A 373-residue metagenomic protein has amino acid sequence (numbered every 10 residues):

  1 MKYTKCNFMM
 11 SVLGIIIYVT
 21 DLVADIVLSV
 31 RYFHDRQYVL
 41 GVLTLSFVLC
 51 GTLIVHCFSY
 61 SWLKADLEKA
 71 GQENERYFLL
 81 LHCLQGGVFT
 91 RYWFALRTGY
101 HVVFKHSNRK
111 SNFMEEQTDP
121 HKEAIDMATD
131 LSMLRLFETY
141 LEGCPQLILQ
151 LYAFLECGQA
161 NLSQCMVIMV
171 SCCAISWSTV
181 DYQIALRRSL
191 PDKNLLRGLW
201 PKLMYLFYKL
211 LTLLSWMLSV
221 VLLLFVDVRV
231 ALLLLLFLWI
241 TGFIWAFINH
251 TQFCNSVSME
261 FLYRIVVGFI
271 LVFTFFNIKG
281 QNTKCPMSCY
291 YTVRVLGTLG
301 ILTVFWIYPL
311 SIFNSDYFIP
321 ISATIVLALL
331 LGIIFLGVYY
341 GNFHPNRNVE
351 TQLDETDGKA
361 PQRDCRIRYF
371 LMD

Functional and structural regions predicted by a protein language model:
M1-D373: Eukaryotic polytopic
